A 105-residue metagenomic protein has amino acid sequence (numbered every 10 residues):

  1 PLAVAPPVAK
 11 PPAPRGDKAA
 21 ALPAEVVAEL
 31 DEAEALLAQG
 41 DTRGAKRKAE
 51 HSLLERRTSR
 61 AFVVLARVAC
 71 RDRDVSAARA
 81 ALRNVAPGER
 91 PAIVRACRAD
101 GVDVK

Functional and structural regions predicted by a protein language model:
P1-E55, K105: Low-complexity, Pro/Ser/Thr
K48, A80-A81: Alpha-helical solenoid repeat scaffolds, predominantly canonical TPR units
S52, N84-A86: Alpha-helical solenoid scaffolds that mediate protein-protein interactions, centered on TPR/SEL1-like repeats but also
R60-R73, P87-K105: TPR/TPR-like alpha-solenoid helical repeat scaffolds
